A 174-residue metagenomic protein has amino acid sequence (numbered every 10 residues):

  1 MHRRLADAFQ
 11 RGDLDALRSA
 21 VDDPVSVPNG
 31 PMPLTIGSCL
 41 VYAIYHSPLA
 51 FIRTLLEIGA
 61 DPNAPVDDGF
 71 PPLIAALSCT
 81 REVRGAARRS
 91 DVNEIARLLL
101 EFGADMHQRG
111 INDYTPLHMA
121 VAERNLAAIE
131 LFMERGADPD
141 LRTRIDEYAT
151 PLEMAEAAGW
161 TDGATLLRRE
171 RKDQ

Functional and structural regions predicted by a protein language model:
M1-D7, F102, R135, E147-A149 (+1 more regions): Ankyrin-repeat-protein effector appendages
M1-L5, G30-Y42, P65-E82, R109-T115 (+1 more regions): Ankyrin-repeat boundary/"N-cap" motif
D7-G12, Y42-P48, A75-V92, M119-N125 (+1 more regions): Ankyrin repeat A-helix N-terminal signature
A16, A50-F51, E94-I95, A127-A128 (+1 more regions): Conserved ankyrin/ankyrin-like repeat signature
S19-V27, R53-D61, R97-D105, E130-D138 (+1 more regions): Ankyrin repeat domain, specifically the short helix-to-loop turn at the C-terminus of the second helix of each repeat
T35-G37, A87-F102, Y148-M154: Glycine-rich, flexible loop segments associated with nucleotide phosphate handling
H46-F51, L55-D68: Short hydrophobic interaction/assembly module
H107-A149: Ankyrin-repeat and related helical/solenoid repeat scaffolds used for protein-protein interactions
